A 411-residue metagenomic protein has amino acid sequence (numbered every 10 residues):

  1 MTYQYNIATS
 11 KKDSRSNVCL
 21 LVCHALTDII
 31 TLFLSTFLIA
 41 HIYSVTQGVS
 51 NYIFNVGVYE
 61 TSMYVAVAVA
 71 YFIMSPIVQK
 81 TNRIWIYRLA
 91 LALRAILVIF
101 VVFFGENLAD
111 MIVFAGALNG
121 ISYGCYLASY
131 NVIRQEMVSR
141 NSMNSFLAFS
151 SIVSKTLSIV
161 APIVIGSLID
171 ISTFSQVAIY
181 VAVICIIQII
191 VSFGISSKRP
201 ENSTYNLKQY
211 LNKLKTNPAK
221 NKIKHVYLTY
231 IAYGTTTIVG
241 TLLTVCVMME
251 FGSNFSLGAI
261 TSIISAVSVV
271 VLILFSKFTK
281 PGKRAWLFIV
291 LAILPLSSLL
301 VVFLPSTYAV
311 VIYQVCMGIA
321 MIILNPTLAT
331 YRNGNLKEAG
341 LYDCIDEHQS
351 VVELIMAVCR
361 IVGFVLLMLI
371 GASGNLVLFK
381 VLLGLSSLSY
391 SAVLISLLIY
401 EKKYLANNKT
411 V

Functional and structural regions predicted by a protein language model:
Y3-V65, K220-S262: Helix-loop boundary and gating motifs at the non-cytosolic
L21-T31, S35, E60-Y71, L93 (+5 more regions): Substrate-agnostic recognition of the 12-TM MFS/MFS-like secondary transporter fold
T36-T46, M74-P76, I159-A178, M249 (+1 more regions): Transmembrane alpha-helix termini and helix-breaking/packing motifs in multi-pass membrane transporters
A70-R83, I169, V270-K283: Helix-to-loop junctions at the C-terminal end of transmembrane segments in multipass secondary transporters
Q79-L91, T279-L294: Cytoplasmic membrane-interface "Motif A"-like loop-to-helix N-cap segments of 12-TM Major Facilitator Superfamily
A92-N107, I293-S306: C-terminal ends and interior cores of transmembrane alpha-helices in multi-pass membrane transporters/permeases
Q176-G194, K380-L397: Symmetry-related core transmembrane helices of the 12-TM Major Facilitator Superfamily/SLC fold
L287-N325: C-terminal transmembrane helical hairpin of 12-TM major facilitator-type secondary transporters
